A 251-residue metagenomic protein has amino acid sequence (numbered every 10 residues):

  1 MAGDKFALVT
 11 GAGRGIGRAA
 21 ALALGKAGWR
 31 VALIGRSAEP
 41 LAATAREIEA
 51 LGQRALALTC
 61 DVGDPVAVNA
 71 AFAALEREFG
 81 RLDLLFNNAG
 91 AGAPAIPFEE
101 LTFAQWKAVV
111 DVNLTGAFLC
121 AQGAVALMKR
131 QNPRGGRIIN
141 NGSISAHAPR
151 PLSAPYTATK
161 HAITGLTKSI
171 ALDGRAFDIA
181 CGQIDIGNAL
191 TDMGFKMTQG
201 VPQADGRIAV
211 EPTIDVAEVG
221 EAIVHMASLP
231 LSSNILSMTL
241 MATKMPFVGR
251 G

Functional and structural regions predicted by a protein language model:
G13-G15: Conserved glycine-rich cofactor-binding loop
W29-A43: Conserved glycine-rich Rossmann-like NAD(P)H-binding loop of the short-chain dehydrogenase/reductase
E39, T59-A71, F103: The beta1-alpha1 cofactor-binding region of Rossmann-like NAD(H)/NADP(H)-dependent oxidoreductases
I96-F98, Q105-K107: Substrate-binding pocket helix/loop in short-chain dehydrogenase/reductase
A121, T159: Active-site helix of classical SDR
S143: Residue(s) in the substrate-gating loop at a strand-loop-helix junction that position the organic substrate next
Q183-I184, Q203-V248: C-terminal helical subdomain
